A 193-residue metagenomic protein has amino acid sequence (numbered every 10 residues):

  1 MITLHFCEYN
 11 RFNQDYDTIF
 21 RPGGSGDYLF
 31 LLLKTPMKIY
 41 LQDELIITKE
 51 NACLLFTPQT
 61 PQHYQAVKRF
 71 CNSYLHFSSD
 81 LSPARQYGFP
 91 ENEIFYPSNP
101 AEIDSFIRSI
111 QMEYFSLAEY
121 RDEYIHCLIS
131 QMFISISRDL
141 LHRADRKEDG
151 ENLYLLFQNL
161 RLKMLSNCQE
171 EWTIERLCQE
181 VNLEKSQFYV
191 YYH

Functional and structural regions predicted by a protein language model:
M1-L4, G23-Y28, F106, I125 (+2 more regions): Short acidic/polar alpha-helix capping motifs at helix-coil junctions
I2-E93, D122: N-terminal regulatory/effector-sensing and dimerization cores that precede helix-turn-helix DNA-binding domains
D17-I19, F89-E93, Y114-A118, R146 (+1 more regions): A short, mixed-charge helix-start or loop-turn motif at secondary-structure junctions
L41, E93, F115, N167 (+1 more regions): Short, flexible active-site loop motifs that bind/organize anionic cofactors or intermediates
S73-D80, P100-E148, N152-S166, Y189: An amphipathic alpha-helical interaction segment
Q86-R108: Aromatic/histidine-rich interaction motifs
E170-H193: Basic/polar phosphate-binding segments, predominantly the helix-turn-helix DNA-binding elements of transcriptional
